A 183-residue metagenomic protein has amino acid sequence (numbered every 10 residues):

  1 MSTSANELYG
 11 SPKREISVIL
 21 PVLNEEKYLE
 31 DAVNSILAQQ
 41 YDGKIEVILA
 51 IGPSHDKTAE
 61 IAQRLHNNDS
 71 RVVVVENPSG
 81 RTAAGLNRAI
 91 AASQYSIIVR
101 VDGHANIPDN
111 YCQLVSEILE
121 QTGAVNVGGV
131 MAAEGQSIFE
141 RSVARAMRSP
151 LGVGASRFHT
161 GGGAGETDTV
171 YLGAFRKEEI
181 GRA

Functional and structural regions predicted by a protein language model:
R14-S17, E46: Cell-envelope/extracellular polymer assembly enzymes that use nucleotide-activated donors
Y28-E30, D56-L65, L86, N110: Acidic helix N-cap motif at the loop->helix transition within catalytic regions of sugar-transfer enzymes
N34-K44: Short, acidic, metal-binding catalytic loop of nucleotide-sugar glycosyltransferases
I51-E60, S79, D102-P108: A conserved acidic beta->alpha catalytic loop
E76-S93, L114, V170: Glycine-rich, basic loop-to-helix element that forms the pyrophosphate-binding segment of sugar-nucleotide handling
I98: Short aromatic/hydrophobic "clamp" motif used to bind/position activated sugar donors
N110-R141, R145: Conserved donor NDP-sugar-binding/catalytic core segment of glycosyltransferases
E134, A155-E178, R182: A recurrent flexible, glycine/aromatic-enriched loop bordering the glycosyltransferase active site that acts as
